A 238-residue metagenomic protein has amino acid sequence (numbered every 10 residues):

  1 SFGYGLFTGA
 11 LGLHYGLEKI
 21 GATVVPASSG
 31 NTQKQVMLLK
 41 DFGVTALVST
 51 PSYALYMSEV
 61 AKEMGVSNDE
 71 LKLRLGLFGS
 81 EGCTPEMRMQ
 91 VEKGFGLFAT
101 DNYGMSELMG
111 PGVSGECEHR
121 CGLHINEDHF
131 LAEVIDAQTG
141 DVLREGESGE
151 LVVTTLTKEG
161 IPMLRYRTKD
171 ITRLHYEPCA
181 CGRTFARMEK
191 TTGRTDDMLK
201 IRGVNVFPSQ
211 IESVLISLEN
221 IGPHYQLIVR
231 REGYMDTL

Functional and structural regions predicted by a protein language model:
G3-H14: Conserved coil-to-alpha-helix start sites within the AMP-binding
T8, I20-L238: Active-site glycine/GP-rich loop and adjacent strand/helix microenvironment that borders small-molecule binding pockets
L17: Short hydrophobic alpha-helical segments of the AMP-binding
